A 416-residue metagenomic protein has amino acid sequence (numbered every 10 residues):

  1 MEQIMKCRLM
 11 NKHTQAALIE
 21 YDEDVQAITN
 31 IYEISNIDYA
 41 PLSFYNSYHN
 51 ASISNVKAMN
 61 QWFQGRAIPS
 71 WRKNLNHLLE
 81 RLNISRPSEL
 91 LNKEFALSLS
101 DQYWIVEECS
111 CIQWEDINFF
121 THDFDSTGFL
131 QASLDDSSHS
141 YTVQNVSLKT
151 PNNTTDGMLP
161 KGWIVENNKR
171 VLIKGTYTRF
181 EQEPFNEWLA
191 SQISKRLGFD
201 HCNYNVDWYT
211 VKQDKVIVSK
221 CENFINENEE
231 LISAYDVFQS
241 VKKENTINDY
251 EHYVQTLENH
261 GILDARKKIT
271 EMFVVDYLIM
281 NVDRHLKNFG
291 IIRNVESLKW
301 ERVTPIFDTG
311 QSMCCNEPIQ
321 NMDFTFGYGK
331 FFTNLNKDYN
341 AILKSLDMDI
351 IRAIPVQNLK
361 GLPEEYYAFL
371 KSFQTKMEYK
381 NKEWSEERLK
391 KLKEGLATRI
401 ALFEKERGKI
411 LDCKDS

Functional and structural regions predicted by a protein language model:
M1-V274, L278-M280, I291-S416: Phosphate/dinucleotide-binding and metal-coordinating scaffold of catalytic cores in nucleotide-dependent enzymes
H285-G290: Canonical protein kinase catalytic loop motif
